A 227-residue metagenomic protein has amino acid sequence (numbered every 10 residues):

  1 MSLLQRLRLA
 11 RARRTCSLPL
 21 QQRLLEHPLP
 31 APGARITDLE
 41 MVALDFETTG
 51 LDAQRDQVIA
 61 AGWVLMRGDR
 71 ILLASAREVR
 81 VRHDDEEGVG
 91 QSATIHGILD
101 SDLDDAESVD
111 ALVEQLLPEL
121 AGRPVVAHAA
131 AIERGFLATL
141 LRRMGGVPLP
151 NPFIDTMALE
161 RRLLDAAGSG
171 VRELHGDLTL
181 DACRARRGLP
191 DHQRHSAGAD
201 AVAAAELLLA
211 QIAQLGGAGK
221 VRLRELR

Functional and structural regions predicted by a protein language model:
S2-A31, R186, A205-R227: Acidic two-metal-ion nuclease catalytic site recognized across multiple nuclease folds, prominently DnaQ/RNase D-T
R13, S17-A138, R142-P150, D165 (+2 more regions): Conserved non-catalytic scaffold segment of RNase H-like nuclease domains
I154-E173: Short alpha-helix plus adjacent loop in nuclease-associated cores
L163, G168, L178-C183, L208-G217: Long, low-complexity hydrophobic alpha-helices enriched in A/L/V/I and glycine
S196-L207: Acidic, divalent-metal-coordinating active-site segment for phosphoryl/phosphodiester hydrolysis, typified by short
